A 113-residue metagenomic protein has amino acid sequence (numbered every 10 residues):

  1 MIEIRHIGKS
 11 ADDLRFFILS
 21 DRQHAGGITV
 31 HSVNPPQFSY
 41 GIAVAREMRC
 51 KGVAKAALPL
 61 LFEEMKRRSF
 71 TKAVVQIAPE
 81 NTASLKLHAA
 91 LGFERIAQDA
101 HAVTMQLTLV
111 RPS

Functional and structural regions predicted by a protein language model:
M1-S39, E47, D99, V110-P112: Acetyl-CoA-dependent GNAT
H6-I7, S32, Q76-I77, A89-T108: Conserved catalytic-core motifs of GNAT/GCN5-like acyltransferases
I18, S69-H88: Short cationic/low-complexity microdomains
A25-G27, A43, A57, A73: Small side chains
P36, M65-I77, H101: Conserved GNAT acetyl-CoA-binding A-motif
G41, A45, A78: Residue-level recognition of the GNAT/N-acetyltransferase active site
V44, C50-E64, T82-A90: Conserved acetyl-CoA-binding loop-helix of GNAT-fold acetyltransferases
V53, F70, F93: Short phosphate-binding/catalytic loops that engage adenosine nucleotides
